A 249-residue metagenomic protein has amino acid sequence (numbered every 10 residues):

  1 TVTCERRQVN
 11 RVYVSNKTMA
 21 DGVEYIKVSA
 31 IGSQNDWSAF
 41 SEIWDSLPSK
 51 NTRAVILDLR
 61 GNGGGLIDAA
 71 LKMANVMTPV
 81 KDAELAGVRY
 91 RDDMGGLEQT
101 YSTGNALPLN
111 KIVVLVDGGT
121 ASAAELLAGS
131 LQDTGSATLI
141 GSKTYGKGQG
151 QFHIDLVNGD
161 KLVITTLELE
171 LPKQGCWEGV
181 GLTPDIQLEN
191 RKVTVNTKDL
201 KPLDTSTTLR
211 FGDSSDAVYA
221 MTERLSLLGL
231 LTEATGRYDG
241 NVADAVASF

Functional and structural regions predicted by a protein language model:
V2-K147, Q151-H153: Cleft-lining beta-strand/loop regions that shape enzyme active-site pockets
T3-V9, L167-L169, P184-D185: A short, sequence-level motif marking secondary-structure junctions
N10-Y13, S206-F211: Long, charged amphipathic helices and adjacent flexible linkers at domain junctions
L109, T134, V157-I164, T183 (+1 more regions): Active-site lining segments that contact anionic ligands and/or coordinate catalytic metals
L139-I140, T144-L162, L167-P172, V242: BRCT (BRCA1 C-terminal) domain core and associated BRCT-interaction motifs
L171-T207, D216: Primarily N-terminal secretory
T208-Y219, E223-F249: Short acidic, glycine/serine/threonine-rich helix-capping segments at coil-helix boundaries
